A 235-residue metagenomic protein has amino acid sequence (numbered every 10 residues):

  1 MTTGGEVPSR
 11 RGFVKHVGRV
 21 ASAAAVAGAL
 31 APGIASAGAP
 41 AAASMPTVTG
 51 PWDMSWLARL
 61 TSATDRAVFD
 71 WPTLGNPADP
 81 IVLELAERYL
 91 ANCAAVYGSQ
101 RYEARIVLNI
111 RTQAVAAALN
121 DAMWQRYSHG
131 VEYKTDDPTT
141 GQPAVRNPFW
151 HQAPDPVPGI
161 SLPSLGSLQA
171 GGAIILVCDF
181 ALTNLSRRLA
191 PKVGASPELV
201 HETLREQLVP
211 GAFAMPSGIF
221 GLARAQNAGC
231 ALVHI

Functional and structural regions predicted by a protein language model:
M1-G12: N-terminal secretory signal peptides
G28-T64: C-terminal segment of N-terminal export signals and the immediately downstream linker at the start of the mature
R59-G75: Acidic/histidine-rich, surface-exposed loop or edge segments in extracytoplasmic proteins
L74-P77, T112-A117, I175, F180-L185 (+1 more regions): Solvent-exposed loop/turn segments at secondary-structure junctions within structured extracellular/periplasmic domains
D79-S99: Histidine-anchored nucleotide/phosphate-binding helix
S99-M123: Acidic helix-start/capping segments at beta-turn-to-alpha-helix junctions
S128-P154: A glycine-rich helix N-cap at a beta->alpha junction
A190-I235: Glycine-rich, aromatic-bearing surface loops/beta-hairpins
